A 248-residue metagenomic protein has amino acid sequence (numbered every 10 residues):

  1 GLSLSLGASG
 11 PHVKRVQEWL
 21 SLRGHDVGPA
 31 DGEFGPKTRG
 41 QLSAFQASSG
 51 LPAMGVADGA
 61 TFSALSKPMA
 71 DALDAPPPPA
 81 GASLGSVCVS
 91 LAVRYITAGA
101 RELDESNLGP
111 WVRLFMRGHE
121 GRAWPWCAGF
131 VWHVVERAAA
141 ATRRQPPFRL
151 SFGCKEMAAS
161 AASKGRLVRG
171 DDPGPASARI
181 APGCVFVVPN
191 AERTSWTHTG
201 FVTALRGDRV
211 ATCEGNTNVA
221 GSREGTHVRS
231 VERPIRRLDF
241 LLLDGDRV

Functional and structural regions predicted by a protein language model:
G1-G32, A72-S83, R94-T97: Acidic, Ser/Thr/Pro/Gly-enriched interdomain connector segments
P11-K14, G40, P125-E136, A181 (+1 more regions): A structural signal for well-ordered alpha-helical segments within the folded catalytic domains of diverse enzymes
W19-R23, S48, V134-A141: Active-site catalytic microenvironments for nucleophilic, acid-base chemistry
K37, L84-V89, A141-A220: ...with weaker cross-activation on analogous glycine-rich loops/strands in unrelated enzymes
L42-F45: Conserved hydrophobic/aromatic packing and binding residues within compact polymer-binding modules
F62-Q145: N-terminal capping segments
L205-V248: Active-site signature of cysteine proteases
